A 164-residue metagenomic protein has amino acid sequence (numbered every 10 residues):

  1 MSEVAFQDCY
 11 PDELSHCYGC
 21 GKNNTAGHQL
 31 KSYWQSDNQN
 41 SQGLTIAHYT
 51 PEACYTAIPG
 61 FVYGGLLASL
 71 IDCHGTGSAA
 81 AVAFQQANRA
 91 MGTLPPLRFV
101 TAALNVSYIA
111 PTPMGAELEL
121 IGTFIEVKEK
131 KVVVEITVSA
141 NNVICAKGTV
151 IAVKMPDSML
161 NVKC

Functional and structural regions predicted by a protein language model:
M1-D12, A110-C164: HotDog/MaoC-like acyl-thioester-processing domains
M1-I58: Non-catalytic linker/capping segments at the edges of enzyme domains
G27-Q29, H48, T101-N105, E119-I121 (+1 more regions): Conserved beta-strand residues within beta-sheet cores
Q39, G60, I109-P111: Exposed regions on extracellular, virion, or secretory-pathway luminal proteins
S41-Q42, I46-V82: A conserved, well-ordered hydrophobic junction motif at loop->secondary-structure transitions
Y49-P51, Y108, K154: Hydrophobic residues in beta-strands and at strand termini
G77-E119: Hydrophobic beta-strand-centered segment that forms part of the acyl-chain substrate-binding groove
